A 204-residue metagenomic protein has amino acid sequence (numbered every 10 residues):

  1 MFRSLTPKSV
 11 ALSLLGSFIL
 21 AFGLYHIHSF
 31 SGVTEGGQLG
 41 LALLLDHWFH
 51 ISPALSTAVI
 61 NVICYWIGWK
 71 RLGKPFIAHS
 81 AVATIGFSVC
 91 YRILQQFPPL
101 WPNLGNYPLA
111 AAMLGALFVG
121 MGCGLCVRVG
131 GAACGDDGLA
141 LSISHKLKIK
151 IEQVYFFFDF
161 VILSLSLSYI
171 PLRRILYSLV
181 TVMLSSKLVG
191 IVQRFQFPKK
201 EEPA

Functional and structural regions predicted by a protein language model:
M1-A204: Core subunits and conserved enzymes of cellular information-processing and envelope-translocation systems across
